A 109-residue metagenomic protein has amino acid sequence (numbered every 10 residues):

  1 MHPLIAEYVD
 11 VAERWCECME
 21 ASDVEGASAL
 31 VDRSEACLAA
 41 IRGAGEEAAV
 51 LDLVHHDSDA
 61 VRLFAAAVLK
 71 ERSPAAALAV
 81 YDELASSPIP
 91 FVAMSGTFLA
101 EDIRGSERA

Functional and structural regions predicted by a protein language model:
H2-A6, C18, I41-V54, P74-S86 (+1 more regions): Amphipathic alpha-helical scaffolding segments comprising HEAT/armadillo-like alpha-solenoid repeats
H2-A6, D10, A21-R42, L63-R72 (+1 more regions): Structural detector for internal amphipathic alpha-helices that build alpha-solenoid repeat scaffolds
E13-C16: Alpha-helical repeat scaffolds in large eukaryotic proteins
V24, H55-H56: N-terminal start-of-chain detector that recognizes signal peptides and the immediate post-cleavage beginning
D57-S58, P88-I89: Short inter-helical turns and helix N-cap capping residues of alpha-solenoid HEAT/ARM repeat scaffolds
D59-E83: Charged low-complexity stretches with an acidic bias
